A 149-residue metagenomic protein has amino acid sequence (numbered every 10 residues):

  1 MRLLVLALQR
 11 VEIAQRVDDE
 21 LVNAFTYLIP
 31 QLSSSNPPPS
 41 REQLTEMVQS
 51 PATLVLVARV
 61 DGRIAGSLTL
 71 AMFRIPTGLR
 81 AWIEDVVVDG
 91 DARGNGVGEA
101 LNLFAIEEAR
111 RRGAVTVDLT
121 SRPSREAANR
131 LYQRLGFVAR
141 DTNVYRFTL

Functional and structural regions predicted by a protein language model:
M1-D19: Conserved N-terminal entry element of GNAT/NAT acetyltransferase domains
R16-E46: Conserved GNAT-fold acetyl-CoA-binding loop/helix
E46-V57, T77, W82: A short helix-loop-beta-strand connector motif used in the catalytic cores of GNAT acetyltransferases and, in some
V57, R63-M72, W82, V87: Conserved beta-strand in the GNAT
A58, A92, G96-F104: Conserved acetyl-CoA pyrophosphate-binding loop and the N-cap/start of the following alpha-helix in GNAT-like
F73-I83, R93, R140: A conserved beta-turn-beta hairpin within the catalytic core of GNAT-like acetyltransferases that forms part
D89-D91, N95, P123-S124: Active-site acidic-Proline motif in GNAT/NAT acetyltransferases
E99, L103, R111, P123-D141 (+1 more regions): Conserved active-site alpha-helix within GNAT-family acetyltransferase domains
